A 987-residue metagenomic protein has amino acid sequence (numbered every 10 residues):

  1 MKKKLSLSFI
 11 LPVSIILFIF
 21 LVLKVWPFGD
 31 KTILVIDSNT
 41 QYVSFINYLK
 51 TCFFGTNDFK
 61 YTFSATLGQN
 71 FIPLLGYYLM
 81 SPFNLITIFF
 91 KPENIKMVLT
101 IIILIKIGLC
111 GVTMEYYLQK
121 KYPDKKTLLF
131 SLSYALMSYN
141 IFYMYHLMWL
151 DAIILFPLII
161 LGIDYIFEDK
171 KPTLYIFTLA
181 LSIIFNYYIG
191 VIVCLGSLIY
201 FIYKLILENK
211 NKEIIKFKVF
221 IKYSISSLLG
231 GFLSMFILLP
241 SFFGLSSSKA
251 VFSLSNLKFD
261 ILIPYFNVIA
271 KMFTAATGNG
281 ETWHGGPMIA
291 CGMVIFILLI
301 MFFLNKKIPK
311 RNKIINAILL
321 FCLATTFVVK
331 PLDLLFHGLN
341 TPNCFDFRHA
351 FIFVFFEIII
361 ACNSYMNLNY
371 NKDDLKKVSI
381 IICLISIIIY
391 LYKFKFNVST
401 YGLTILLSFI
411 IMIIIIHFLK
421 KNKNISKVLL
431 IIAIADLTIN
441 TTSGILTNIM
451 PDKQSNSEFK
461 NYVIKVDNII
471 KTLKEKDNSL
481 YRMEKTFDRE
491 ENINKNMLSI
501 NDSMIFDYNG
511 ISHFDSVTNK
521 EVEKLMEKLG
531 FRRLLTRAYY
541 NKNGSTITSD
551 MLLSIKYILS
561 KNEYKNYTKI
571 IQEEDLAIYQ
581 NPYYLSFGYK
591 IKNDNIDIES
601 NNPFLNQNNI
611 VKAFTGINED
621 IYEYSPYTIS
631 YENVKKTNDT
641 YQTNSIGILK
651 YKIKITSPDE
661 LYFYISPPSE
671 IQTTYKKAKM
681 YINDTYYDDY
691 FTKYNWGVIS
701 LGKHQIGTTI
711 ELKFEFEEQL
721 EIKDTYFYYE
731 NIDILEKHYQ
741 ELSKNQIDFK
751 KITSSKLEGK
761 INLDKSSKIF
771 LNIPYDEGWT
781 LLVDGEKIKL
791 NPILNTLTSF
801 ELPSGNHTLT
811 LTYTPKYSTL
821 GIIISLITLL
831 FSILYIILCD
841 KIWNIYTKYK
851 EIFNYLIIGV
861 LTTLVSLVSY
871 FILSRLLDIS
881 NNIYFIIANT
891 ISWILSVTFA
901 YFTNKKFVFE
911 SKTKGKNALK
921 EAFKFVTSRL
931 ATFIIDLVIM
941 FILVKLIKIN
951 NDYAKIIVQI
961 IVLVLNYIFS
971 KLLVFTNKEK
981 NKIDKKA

Functional and structural regions predicted by a protein language model:
M1-V25, K218, K222, H417-L429 (+1 more regions): Start-transfer (signal-anchor) and selected internal transmembrane alpha helices of multi-pass inner/ER membrane
K2, F45, I621-W843: Active-site-proximal, structured, solvent-exposed surfaces of multi-pass membrane proteins that position macromolecular
I16-L17, I103-Y117, K125-E208, F220-S247 (+1 more regions): Membrane-embedded helix bundles of polyisoprenyl
V22-K121, K126-P157, L181-F185, G280-T282 (+1 more regions): Active-site lumenal/periplasmic loops and adjacent helix-entry segments of GT-C-fold, multi-pass membrane
T40-L49, P82, V219-I221, G230-K306 (+7 more regions): Periplasmic/ER-lumenal interhelical loops and adjacent helix-loop junctions in multi-pass membrane proteins
P73, A433-S457, T472-D550, Y584-L585 (+5 more regions): Extracytoplasmic/lumenal acceptor-recognition loop(s) of multi-pass membrane glycoenzymes
I86-T87, V112, Y508-Q642, K650-S666 (+2 more regions): A cross-kingdom signal targeting lumenal/periplasmic-facing segments of multi-pass membrane and secretory-pathway
K170, I189, I314-T325, P331-L334 (+2 more regions): Contiguous transmembrane helix-bundle modules in multi-pass membrane proteins
